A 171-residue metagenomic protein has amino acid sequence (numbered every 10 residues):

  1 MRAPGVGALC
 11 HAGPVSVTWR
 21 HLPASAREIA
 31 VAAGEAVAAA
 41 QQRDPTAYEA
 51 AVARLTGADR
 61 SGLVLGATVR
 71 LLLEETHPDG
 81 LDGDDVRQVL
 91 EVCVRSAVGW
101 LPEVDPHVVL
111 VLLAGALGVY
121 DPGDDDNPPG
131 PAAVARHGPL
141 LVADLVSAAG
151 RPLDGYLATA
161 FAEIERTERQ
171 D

Functional and structural regions predicted by a protein language model:
M1-I29, R169-D171: Actinobacteria-biased recognition of intrinsically disordered, low-complexity terminal regions
R20-D44, A97-L112: An acidic intrinsically disordered interaction segment
V37-G80: N-terminal interaction modules that seed assembly of large macromolecular complexes
G62-L73, V134-V146: An amphipathic alpha-helical micro-motif enriched in hydrophobic residues with embedded/adjacent acidic residues
G83-D84: Long, hydrophobic alpha/beta structural blocks
V89-L145: Amphipathic protein-protein interaction modules
A143-D171: Glycine-rich, aromatic-bearing surface loops/beta-hairpins
